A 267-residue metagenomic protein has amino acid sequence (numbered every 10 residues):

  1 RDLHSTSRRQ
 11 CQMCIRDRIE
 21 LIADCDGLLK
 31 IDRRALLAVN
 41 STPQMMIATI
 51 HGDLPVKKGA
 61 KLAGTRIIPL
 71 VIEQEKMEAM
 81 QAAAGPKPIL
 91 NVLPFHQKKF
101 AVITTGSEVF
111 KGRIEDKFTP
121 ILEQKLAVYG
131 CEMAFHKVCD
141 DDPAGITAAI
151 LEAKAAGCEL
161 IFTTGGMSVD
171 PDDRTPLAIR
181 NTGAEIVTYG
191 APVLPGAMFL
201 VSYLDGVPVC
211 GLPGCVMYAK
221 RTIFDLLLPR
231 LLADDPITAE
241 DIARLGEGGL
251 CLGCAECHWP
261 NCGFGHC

Functional and structural regions predicted by a protein language model:
D2-S7, C11, I15: Single conserved hydrophobic/aromatic residue that forms the stacking wall/gate of nucleotide- or nucleobase-binding
S5, I22, L28-T42, M46-A48 (+2 more regions): C-terminal terminal segments
Q12, L54-V56, N91-H96, A153-A155 (+2 more regions): Solvent-exposed alpha-helices and their adjacent loops that cap or buttress functional pockets in soluble metabolic
D17-A23, A63: A generic structural motif
S41-T49, K76-N91, F118-I121: Active-site glycine-rich loop that binds ribose-phosphate moieties when present
P43-M80: Helix-enriched interaction subdomains in cytosolic or periplasmic regions, typified by TIR/SEFIR signaling/NADase cores
P86-D141, G145: Glycine-rich phosphate/diphosphate-binding loop of Rossmann-like nucleotide-binding domains
S107, A134-G265: Short glycine/threonine-rich loop/turn motifs
